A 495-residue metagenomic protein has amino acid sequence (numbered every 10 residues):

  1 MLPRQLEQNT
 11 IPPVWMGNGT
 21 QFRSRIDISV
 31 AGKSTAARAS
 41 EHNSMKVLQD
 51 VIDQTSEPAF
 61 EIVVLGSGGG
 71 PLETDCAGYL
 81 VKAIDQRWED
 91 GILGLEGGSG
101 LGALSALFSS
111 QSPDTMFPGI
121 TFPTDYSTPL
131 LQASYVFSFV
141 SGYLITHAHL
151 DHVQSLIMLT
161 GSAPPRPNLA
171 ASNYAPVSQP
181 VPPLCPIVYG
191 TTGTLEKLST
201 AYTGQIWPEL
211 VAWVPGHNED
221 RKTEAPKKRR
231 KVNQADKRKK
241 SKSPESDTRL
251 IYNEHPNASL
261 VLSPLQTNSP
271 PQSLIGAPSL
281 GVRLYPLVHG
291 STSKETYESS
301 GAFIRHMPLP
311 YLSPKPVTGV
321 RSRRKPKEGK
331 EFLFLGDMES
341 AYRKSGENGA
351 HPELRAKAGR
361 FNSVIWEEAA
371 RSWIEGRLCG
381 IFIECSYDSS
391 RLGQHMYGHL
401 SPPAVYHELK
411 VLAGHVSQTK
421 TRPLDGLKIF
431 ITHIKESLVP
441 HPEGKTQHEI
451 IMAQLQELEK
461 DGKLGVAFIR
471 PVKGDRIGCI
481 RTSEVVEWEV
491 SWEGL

Functional and structural regions predicted by a protein language model:
L2-L333, Q418, L424-L495: Binuclear metal-dependent hydrolase catalytic cores
L287-V288, R305-M307, D337-E339, E384-D388: Histidine- and/or cysteine-centered catalytic micro-motif in compact active-site loops
R324, G329-E331, E339-A467: Cap/insert and terminal regions of metallo-dependent hydrolase folds
